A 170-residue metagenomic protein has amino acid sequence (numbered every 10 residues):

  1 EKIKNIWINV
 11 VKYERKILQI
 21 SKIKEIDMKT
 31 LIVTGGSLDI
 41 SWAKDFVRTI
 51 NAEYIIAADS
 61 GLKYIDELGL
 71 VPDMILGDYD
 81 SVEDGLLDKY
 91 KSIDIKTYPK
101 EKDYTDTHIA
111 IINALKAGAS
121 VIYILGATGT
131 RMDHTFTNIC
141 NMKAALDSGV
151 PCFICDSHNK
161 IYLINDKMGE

Functional and structural regions predicted by a protein language model:
D27-K89: N-terminal beta-strand-loop-alpha-helix module at the start of alpha/beta ligand-binding or catalytic domains
V33, I56-D59, G77, K96-T97 (+2 more regions): General beta-strand structural signal in soluble alpha/beta enzymes
I95-K116: Short phosphate-binding loop-to-helix
R131-K143: Short Gly/Thr/Asp-enriched flexible loops that form oxyanion-binding sites at enzyme active sites
A144-I161: Short, acidic/small-residue loops that bind anionic groups at enzyme active sites
N159, I164-E170: Long, charged alpha-helical interface segments
